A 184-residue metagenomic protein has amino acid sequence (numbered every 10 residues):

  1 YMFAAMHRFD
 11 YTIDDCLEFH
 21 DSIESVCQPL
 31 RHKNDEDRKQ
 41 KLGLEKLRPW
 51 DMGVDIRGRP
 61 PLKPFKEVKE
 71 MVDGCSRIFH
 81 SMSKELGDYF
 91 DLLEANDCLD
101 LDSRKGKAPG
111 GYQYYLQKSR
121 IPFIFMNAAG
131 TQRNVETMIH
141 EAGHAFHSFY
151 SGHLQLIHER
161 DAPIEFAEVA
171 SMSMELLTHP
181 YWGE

Functional and structural regions predicted by a protein language model:
Y1-E184: Cation-handling catalytic/transport regions enriched in His/Asp/Glu
